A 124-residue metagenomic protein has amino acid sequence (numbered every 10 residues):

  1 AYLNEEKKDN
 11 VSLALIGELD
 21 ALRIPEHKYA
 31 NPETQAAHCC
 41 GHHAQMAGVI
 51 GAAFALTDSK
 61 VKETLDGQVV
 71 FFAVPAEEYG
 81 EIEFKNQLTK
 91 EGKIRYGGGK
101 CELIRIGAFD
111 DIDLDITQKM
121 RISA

Functional and structural regions predicted by a protein language model:
A1-C39, H43-V70: Acidic/His- and Gly-rich active-site-bordering loop/insert found across diverse amide/peptide-bond hydrolases
H27-A37, H43, E63-A124: Histidine/acidic-residue-rich, glycine-tolerant segments that coordinate divalent metal ions
